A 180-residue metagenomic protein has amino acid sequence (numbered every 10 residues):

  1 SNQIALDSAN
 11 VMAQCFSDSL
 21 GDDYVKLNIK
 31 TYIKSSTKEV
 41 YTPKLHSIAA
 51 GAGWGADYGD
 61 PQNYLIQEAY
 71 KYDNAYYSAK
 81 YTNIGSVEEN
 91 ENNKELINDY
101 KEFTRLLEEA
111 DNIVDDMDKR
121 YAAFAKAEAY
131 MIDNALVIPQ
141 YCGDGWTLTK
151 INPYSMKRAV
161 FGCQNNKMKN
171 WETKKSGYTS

Functional and structural regions predicted by a protein language model:
S1, K101-I151: Bilobed periplasmic-binding protein-like "clamshell/Venus-flytrap" ligand-binding domains
S1-Q14: Bilobed "Venus flytrap"/periplasmic-binding protein-like clamshell domains and structurally analogous long
N2-A5, S35-E39, D57-Q62, Y130 (+1 more regions): Flexible loop/turn segments at secondary-structure boundaries
I4, K94, N98, D115: Short, surface-exposed alpha-helical recognition segments that flank or form part of ligand/macromolecule-binding
S8-N10, I29-K30, Y64, A122-K126 (+2 more regions): Composition- and surface-driven signal marking solvent-exposed, interaction-prone regions in large proteins
V11-C15, S19, G53, Y130: Generic, well-ordered alpha-helical scaffold segments in large soluble proteins
D18-K80: Periplasmic binding protein-like
E39-L45, I66-E109, C142-S180: Short, solvent-exposed loop/beta-turn-alpha elements that line the ligand-binding surface or hinge of extracytoplasmic
